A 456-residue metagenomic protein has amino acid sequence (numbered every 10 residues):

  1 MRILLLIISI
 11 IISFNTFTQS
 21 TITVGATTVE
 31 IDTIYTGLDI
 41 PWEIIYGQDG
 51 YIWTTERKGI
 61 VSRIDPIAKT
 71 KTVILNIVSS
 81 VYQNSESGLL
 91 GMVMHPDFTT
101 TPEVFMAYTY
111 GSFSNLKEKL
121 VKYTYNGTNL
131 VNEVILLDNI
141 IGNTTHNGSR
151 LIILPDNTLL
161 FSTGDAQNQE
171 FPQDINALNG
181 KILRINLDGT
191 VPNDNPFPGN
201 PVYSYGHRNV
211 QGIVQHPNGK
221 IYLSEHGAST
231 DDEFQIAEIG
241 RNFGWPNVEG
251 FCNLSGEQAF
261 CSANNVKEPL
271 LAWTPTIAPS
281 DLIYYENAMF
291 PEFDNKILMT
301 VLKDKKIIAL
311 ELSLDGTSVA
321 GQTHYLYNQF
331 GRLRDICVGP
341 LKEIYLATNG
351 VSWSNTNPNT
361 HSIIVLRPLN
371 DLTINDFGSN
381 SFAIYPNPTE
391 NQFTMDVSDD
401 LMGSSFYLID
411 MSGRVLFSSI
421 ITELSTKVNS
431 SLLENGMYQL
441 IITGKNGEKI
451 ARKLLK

Functional and structural regions predicted by a protein language model:
M1-T21, I374: Bacterial Sec-dependent N-terminal signal peptides
Q19-Q169, Q215, K220-G227, P275-D315 (+2 more regions): Acidic, Gly/Ser/Thr-rich repeat motifs that build Ca2+-stabilized beta-propeller blades
Q19-V29, T190-N195, G250-A263: Blade/loop signatures of beta-propeller domains
D32-Y35, K71-V78, V131-D138, N193-P201 (+2 more regions): Beta-propeller fold detector
P66-I67, K122-N129, I185-P192, A237-G244 (+2 more regions): Short loop/turn segments immediately following beta-strands, especially the blade-tip and inter-blade linker loops
V202-E233: Repeat-solenoid scaffold signature
V319-P340: Conserved blade-ending motifs and adjacent loop-strand segments that build the rim/top face of beta-propeller domains
D376-Y385, T389-K456: C-terminal outer-membrane/trafficking sorting elements
